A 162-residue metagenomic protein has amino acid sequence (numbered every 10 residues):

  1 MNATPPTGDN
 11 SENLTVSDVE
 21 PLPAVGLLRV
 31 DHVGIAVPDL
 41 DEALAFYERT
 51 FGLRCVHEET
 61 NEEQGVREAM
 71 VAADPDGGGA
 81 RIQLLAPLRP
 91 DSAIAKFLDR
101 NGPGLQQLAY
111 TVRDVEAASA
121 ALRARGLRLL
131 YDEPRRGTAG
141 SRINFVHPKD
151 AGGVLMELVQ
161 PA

Functional and structural regions predicted by a protein language model:
N2-V25, A69-M70, Y110, E116-A162: Vicinal oxygen chelate
V16, R54-D99, A139-A162: Conserved short beta-strand elements that form part of the metal-binding/catalytic scaffold of enzyme active sites
L22, G34-I35, I94-A95: Short, recurring structural edge motifs at helix starts
A24-L28, I35-G79, A117-A120, A124-D132 (+2 more regions): Core segments of cupin and vicinal oxygen chelate
V25, D99-G102: A generic structural micro-feature
V30-H32, N101-Q107: Eukaryotic phosphotyrosine signaling hubs
G34-A36, A109-T111: Residues within well-ordered beta-strands of beta-sheet-rich folds
L40, L44, L84-L85, L105 (+2 more regions): Generic leucine side-chain signal with a strong bias for well-ordered alpha-helical environments
